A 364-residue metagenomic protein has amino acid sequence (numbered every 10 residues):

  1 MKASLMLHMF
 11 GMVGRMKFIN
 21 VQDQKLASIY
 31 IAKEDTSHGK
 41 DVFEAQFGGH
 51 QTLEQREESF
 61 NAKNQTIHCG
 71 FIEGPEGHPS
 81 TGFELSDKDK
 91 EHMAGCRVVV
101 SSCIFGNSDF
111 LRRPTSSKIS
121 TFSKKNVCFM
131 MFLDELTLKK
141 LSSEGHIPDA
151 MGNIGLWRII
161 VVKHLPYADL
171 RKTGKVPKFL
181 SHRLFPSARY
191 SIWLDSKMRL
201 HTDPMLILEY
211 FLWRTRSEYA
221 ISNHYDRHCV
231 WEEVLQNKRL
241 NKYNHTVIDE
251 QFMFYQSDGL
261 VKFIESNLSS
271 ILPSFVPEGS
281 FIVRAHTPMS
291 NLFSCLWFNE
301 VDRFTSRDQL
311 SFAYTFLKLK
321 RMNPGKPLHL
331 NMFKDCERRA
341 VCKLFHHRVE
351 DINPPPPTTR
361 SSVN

Functional and structural regions predicted by a protein language model:
M1-N364: Glycosyltransferase catalytic domains, chiefly GT-A lineage
